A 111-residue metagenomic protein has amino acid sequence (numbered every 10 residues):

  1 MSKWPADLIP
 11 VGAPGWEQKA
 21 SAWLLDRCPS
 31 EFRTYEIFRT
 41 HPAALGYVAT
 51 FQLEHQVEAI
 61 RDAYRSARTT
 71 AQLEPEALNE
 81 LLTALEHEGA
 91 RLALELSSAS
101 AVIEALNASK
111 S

Functional and structural regions predicted by a protein language model:
D7: BZIP DNA-binding basic region
V11-S111: Eukaryotic low-complexity, intrinsically disordered regulatory segments enriched in serine, proline and acidic residues
